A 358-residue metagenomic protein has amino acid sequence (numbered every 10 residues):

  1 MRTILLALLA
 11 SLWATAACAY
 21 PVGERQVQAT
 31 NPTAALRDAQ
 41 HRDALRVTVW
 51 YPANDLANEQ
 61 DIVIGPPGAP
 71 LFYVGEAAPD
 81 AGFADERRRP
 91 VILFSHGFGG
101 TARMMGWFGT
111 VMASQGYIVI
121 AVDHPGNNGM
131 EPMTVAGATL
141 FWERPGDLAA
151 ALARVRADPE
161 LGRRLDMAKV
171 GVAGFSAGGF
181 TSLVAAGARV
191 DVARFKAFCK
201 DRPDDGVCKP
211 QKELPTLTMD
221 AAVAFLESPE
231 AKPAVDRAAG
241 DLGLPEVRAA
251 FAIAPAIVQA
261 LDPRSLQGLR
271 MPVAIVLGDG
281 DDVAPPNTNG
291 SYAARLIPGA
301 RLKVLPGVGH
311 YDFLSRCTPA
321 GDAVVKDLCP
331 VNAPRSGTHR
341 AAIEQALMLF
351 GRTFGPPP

Functional and structural regions predicted by a protein language model:
C18-I92: Domain-level recognition of soluble alpha/beta enzyme cores, biased toward histidine phosphatases/phosphomutases
A81-R89, F94, F98-E131, D282-P285: Short substrate-entry loop that stabilizes the transition state in hydrolases
G137-R163, V184, R194-A221, D236 (+1 more regions): Alpha/beta-hydrolase active-site loop
G174-G178, S182: Gly/Ala-rich beta-loop-alpha elbow adjacent to hydrolase catalytic centers
I257-Q259, G280-A284, Y311: Acidic catalytic loop of the alpha/beta-hydrolase fold
D262-S265, M271, P285-R295: Short alpha-helix in the alpha/beta-hydrolase fold that links the catalytic acid
L269, I275-L277: Short beta-strand/loop motif that positions the catalytic acidic residue of the alpha/beta-hydrolase fold
V308, R316-P358: Catalytic active-site module of serine/aspartate enzymes centered on a nucleophile-bearing elbow/loop
